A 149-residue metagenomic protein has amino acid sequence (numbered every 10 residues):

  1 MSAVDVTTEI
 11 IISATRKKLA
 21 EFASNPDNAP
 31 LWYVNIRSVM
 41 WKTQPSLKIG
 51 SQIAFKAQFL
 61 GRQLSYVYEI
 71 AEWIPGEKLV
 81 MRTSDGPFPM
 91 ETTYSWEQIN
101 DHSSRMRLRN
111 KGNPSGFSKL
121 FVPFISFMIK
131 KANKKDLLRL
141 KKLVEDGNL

Functional and structural regions predicted by a protein language model:
M1-Q44, K48: Hydrophobic ligand-binding cavity/cleft-lining segments
T7-E9, S65-V67, E91-T93, R109: Well-ordered beta-strand positions in beta-sheet-rich domains
I11, M40-P87, D101, R105 (+1 more regions): Glycine-rich portal/gate segments that line the openings of hydrophobic small-molecule binding cavities
I12-A14, F59-G61, G112-G116: Beta-strand elements of well-folded, non-transmembrane domains
K17-A20, K134, L138: Amphipathic alpha-helical segments that line or abut small-molecule/effector binding pockets and mediate allosteric
S24, S65, K119-L120: Generic recognition of short, well-ordered alpha-helical segments
R82-K135: Beta-strand/loop substructures that line and gate deep hydrophobic ligand-binding cavities in soluble
